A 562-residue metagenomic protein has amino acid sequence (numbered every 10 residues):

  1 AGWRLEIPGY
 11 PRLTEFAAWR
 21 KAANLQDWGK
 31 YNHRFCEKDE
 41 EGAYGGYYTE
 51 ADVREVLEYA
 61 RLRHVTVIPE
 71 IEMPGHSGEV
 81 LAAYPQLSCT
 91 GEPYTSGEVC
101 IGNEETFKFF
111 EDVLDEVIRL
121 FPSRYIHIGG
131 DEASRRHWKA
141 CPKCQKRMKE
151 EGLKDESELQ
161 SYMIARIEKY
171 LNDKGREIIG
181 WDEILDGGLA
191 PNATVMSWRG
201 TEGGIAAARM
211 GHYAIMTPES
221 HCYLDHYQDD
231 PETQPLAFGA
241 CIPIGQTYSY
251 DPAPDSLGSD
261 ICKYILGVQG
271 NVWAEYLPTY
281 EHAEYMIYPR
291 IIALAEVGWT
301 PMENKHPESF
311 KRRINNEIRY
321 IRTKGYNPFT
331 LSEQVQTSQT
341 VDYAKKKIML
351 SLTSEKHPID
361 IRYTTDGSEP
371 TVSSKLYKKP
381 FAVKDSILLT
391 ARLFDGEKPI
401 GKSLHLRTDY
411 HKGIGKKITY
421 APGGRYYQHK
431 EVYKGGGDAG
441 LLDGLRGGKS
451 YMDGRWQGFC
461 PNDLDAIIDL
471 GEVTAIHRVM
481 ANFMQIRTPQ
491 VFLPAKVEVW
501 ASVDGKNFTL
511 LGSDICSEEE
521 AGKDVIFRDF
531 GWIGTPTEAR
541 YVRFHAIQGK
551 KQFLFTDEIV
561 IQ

Functional and structural regions predicted by a protein language model:
A1-E6, P74-V80, H127, A133-W138 (+8 more regions): Flexible loop/turn segments at secondary-structure boundaries
A1-R176: Substrate-binding cleft of carbohydrate-active enzyme catalytic domains
E58-T66, M73, G78-V80, A208 (+4 more regions): Domain-scale activation on soluble regions of proteins
T66-E70, C100, Y125-G129, I179-G180 (+5 more regions): Structured core elements
I178-E183, G188-A193, R199-I348: Flexible, acidic glycine-rich loops studded with aromatic residues
K305-D465: Short, compositionally stereotyped local motifs that mark structural "simplifiers"
K449-G512, D524-Q562: Aromatic, loop-rich ligand-recognition surfaces of beta-strand-rich domains
I515-A521: Surface-exposed loop and turn segments in beta-propeller and other repeat-based domains that flank or scaffold
